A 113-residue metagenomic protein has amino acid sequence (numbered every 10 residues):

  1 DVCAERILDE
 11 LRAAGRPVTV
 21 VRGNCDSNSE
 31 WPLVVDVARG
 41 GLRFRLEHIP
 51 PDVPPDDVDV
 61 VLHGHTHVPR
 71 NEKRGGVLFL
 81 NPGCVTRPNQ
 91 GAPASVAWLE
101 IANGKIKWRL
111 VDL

Functional and structural regions predicted by a protein language model:
D1, T19-N24, R45-H48, V60-H65 (+1 more regions): Active-site neighborhood of phospho(di)ester-bond hydrolases with catalytic His/Asp-centered motifs
D1-G40: Core catalytic region of metal-dependent phosphoesterases/phosphodiesterases, especially metallo-beta-lactamase-like
C3-R6, C25-W31, P51-P55, L62-K73 (+1 more regions): Active-site environment of divalent metal-dependent phosphoester hydrolases
R16, D57-V58: Short coil/turn segments at beta-strand junctions that form active-site/ligand-binding loops
D36-G40, D56-D57, K73-G75, L80-L113: Binuclear metal-dependent phosphoesterase catalytic core
I49-D52, L113: A short, sequence-level motif marking secondary-structure junctions
